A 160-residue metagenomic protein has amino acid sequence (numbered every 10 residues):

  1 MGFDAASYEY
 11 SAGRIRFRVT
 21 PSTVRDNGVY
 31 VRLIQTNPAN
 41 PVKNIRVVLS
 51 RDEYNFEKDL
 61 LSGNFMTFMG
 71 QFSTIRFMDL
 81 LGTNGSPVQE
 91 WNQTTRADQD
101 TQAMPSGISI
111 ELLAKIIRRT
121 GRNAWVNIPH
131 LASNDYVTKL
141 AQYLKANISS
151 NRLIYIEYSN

Functional and structural regions predicted by a protein language model:
M1-N160: Non-catalytic accessory regions flanking glycosidase/transglycosidase catalytic cores in CAZymes
